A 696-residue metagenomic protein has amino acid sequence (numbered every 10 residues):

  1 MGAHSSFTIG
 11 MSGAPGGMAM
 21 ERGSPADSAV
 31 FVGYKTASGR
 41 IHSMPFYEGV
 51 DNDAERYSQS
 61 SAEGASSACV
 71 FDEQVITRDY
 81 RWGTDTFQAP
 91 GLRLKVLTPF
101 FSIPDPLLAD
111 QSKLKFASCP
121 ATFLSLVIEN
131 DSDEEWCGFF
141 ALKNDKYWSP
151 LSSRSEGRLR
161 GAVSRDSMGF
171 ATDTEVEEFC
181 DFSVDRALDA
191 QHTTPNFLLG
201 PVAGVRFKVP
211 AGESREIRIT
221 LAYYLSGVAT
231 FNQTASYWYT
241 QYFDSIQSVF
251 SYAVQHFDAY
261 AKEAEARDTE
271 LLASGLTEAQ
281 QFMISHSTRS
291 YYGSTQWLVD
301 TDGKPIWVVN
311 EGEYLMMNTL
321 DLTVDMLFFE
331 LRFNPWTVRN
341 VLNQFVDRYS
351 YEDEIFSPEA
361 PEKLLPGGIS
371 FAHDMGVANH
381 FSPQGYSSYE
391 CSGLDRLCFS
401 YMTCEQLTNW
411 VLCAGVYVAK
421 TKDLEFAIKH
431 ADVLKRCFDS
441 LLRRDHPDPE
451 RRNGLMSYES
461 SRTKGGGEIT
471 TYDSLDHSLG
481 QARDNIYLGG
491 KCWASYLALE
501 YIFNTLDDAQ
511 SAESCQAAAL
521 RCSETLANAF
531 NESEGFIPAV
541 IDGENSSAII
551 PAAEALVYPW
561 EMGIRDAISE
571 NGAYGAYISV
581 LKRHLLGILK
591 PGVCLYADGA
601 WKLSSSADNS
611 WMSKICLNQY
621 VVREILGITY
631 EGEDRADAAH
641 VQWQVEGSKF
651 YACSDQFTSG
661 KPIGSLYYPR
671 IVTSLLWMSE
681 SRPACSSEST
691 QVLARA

Functional and structural regions predicted by a protein language model:
M1-A26, W410, A482, S533-N571 (+1 more regions): C-terminal capping/lid segments that line or modulate ligand- or cofactor-binding pockets
M1-S66, V70-I76: Beta-strand-rich N-terminal accessory domains
Q59-V70, G83-L97, I217-R218: Extracellular-facing/secreted segment signature in eukaryotic proteins
D79-T84, R160-D189, E263, T269-Q296 (+5 more regions): Active-site acid/base region of carbohydrate-active enzymes
L94, T98-A121, S125-L320, P335-N340 (+2 more regions): Acidic/polar, glycine-enriched structural segments that form the non-catalytic walls/loops of the carbohydrate-binding
I128-E129, E270-S274, V324-W336, N409-F426 (+4 more regions): Well-ordered alpha-helical scaffold segments within catalytic/enzyme domains
N130, R215, Y239-F257, L315-Y458 (+2 more regions): Aromatic-rich carbohydrate-recognition surfaces in CAZymes
I284, V299-D300, N318, V324 (+4 more regions): Catalytic cores of carbohydrate-active enzymes
